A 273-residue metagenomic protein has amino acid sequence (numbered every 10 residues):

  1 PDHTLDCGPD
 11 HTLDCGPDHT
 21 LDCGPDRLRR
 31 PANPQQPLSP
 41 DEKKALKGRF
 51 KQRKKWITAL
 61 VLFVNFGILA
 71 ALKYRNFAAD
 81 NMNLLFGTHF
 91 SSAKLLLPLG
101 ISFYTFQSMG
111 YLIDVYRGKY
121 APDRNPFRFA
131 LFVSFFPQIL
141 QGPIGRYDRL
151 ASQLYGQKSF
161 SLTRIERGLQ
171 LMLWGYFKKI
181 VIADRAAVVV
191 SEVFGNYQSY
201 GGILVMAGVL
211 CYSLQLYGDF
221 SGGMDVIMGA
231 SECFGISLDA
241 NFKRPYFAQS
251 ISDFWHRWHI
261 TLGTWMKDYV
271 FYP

Functional and structural regions predicted by a protein language model:
P1-P273: Membrane-embedded transmembrane alpha-helical bundles that form the catalytic cores of multi-pass lipid-modifying
